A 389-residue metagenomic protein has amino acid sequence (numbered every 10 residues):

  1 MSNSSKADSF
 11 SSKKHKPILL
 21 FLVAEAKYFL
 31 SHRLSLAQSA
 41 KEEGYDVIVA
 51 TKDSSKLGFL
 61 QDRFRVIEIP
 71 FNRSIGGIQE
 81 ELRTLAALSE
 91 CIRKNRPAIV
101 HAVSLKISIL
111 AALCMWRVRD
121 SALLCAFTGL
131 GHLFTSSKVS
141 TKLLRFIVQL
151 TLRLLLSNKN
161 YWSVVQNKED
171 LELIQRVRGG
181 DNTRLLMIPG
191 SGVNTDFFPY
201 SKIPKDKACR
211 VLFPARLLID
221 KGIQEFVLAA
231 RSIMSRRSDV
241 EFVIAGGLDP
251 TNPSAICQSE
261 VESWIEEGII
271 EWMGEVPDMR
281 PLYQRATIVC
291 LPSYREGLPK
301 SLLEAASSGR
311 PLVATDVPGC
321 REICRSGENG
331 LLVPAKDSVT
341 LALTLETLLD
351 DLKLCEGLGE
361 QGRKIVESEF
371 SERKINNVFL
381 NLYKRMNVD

Functional and structural regions predicted by a protein language model:
S2-S4, G76-E80, Q175-R176, L186-A208 (+1 more regions): Acidic anion/phosphate-binding donor-loop and adjacent secondary structure in glycosyltransferase catalytic cores
A50-S55, P214, E241-I256, W272: Glycosyltransferase donor-sugar binding loop
I67-E68, Q149-Y200, F213: Donor nucleotide-sugar binding/catalytic pocket of nucleotide-sugar-dependent glycosyltransferases
K202-K221, F226-R231, F242-V243: Conserved donor-binding/catalytic core segment of Leloir-type glycosyltransferases
E275, Y294: Aromatic "clamp/platform" in nucleotide-sugar-dependent glycosyltransferases that forms part of the donor/acceptor
P311-A314, C324: Short hydrophobic beta-strand element within catalytic cores of glycosyltransferases and related nucleotide-activated
R325-G327, L331-S338, T347-K353: Conserved acidic donor-binding segment of nucleotide-sugar-dependent glycosyltransferases
T340, T347, L354-E369, I375-N381: A short, well-ordered alpha-helix in the C-terminal region of glycosyltransferases
